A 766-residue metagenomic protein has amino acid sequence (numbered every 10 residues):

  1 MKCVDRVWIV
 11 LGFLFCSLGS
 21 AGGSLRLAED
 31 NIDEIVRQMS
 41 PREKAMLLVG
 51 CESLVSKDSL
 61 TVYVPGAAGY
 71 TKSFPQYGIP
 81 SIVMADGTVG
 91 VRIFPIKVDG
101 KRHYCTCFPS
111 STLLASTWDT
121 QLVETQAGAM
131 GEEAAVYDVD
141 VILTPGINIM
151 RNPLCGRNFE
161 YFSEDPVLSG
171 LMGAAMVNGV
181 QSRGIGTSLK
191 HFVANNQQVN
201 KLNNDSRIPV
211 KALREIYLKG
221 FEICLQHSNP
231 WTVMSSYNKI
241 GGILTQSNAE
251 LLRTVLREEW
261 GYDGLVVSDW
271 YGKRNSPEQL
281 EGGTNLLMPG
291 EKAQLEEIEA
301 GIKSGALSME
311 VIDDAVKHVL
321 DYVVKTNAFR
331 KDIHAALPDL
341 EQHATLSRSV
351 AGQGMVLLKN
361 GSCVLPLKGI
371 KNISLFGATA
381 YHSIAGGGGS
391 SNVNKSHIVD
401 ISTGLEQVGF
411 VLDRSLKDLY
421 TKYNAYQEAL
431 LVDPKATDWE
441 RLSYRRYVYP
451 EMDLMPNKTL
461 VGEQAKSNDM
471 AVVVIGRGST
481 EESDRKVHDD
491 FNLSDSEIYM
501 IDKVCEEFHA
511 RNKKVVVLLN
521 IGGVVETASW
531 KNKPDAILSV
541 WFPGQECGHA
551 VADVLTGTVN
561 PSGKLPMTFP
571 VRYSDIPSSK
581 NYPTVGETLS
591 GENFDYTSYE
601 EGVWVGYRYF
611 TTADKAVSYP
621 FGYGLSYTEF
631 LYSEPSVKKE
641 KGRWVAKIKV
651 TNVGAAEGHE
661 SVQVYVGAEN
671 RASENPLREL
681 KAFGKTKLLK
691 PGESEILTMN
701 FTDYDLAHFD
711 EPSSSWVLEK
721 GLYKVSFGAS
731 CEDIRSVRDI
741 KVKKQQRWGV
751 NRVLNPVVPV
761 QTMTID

Functional and structural regions predicted by a protein language model:
M1-E29: Bacterial Sec-dependent N-terminal signal peptides
R6-V7, T88, K741: Intrinsically disordered, low-complexity regions of eukaryotic proteins
L18-H708, S715-F727, C731, L754-D766: Glycoside hydrolase catalytic-domain context in secreted enzymes
D733-G749: Short beta-strand elements
